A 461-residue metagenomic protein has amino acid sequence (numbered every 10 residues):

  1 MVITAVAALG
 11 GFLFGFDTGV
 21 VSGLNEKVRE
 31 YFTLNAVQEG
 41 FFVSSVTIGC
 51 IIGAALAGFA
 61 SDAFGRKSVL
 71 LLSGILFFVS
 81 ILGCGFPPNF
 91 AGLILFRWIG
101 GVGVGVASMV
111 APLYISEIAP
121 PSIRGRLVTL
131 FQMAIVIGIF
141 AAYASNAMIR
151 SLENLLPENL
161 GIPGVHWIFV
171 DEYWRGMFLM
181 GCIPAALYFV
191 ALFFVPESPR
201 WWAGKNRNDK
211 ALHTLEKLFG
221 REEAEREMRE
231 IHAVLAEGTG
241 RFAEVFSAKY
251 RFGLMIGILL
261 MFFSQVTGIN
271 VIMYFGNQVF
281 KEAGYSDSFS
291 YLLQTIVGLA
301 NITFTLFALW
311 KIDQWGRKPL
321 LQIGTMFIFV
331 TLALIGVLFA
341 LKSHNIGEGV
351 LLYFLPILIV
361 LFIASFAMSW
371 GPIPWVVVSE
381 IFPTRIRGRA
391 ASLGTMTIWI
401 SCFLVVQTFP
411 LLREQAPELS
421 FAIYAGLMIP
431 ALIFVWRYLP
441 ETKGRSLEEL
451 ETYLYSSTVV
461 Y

Functional and structural regions predicted by a protein language model:
M1-K210, E216, A233-Y461: Alpha-helical transmembrane bundle of multi-pass membrane proteins
F219-G220: Short helix/loop segments within enzyme catalytic domains that coordinate or immediately flank catalytic cofactors
A224-A233: Short, well-structured alpha-helical segments
